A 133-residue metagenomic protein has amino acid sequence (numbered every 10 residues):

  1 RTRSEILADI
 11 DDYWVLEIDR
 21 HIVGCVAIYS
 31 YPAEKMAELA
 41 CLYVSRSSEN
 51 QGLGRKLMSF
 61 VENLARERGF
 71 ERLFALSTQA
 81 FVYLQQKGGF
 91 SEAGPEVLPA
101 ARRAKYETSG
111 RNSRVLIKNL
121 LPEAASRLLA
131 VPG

Functional and structural regions predicted by a protein language model:
R1-R3, E17, N112-G133: Short amphipathic alpha-helix that is part of the acyltransferase structural core
R1-V23: Active-site rim helix/loop that mediates acceptor-substrate recognition in acyltransferases
V15, H21-S30, M36-Y43: Conserved beta-strand in the GNAT
V44, N50-N63, E67, A75: Conserved acetyl-CoA-binding loop-helix of GNAT-fold acetyltransferases
E71: Short acidic/polar active-site loop segments enriched in Thr and Asp
L76, S91-R114: Conserved catalytic-core motifs of GNAT/GCN5-like acyltransferases
Q79-A80: A generic "binding-loop/recognition-motif" signal
L84-Q85, G89-F90: Conserved active-site tyrosine of GNAT-family acetyltransferases
